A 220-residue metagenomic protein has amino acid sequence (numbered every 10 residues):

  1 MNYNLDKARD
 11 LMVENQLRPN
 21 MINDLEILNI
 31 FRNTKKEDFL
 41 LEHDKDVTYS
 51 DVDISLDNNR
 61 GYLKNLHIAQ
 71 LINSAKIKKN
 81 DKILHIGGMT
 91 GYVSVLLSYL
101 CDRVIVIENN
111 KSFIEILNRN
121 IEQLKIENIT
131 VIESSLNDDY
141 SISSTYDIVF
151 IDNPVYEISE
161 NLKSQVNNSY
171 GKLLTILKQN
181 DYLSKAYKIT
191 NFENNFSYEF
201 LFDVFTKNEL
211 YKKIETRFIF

Functional and structural regions predicted by a protein language model:
M1-H43: N-terminal auxiliary segments of SAM/dcSAM-dependent transferases
R9-D10, I68, L183-A186: A general structural signal for well-ordered alpha-helical segments in protein cores
M21-I22, K36-D44, I54-I72, K76-I77: Conserved SAM-binding loop and adjacent beta-strand
T34-K35, Q179-D181, V204-T206: Glycine-rich beta-alpha junction loops
K36-F39, I126, G171, T206: Generic structural signal for secondary-structure transition and capping sites
K76-S197: Conserved nucleotide-cofactor-binding alpha/beta core module
A186-F220: Substrate-binding/catalytic lobe of Class I Rossmann-like enzymes that use SAM or dcSAM, i.e., the mid-to-C-terminal
